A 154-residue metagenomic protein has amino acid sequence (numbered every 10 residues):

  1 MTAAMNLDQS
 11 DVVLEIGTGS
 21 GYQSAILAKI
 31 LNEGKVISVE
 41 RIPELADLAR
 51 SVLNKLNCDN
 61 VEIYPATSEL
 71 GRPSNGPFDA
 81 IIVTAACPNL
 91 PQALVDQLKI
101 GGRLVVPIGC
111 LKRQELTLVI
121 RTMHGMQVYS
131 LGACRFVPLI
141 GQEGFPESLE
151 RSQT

Functional and structural regions predicted by a protein language model:
N6-Q127: Conserved nucleotide-cofactor-binding alpha/beta core module
G109-T154: Active-site capping/gating segments
